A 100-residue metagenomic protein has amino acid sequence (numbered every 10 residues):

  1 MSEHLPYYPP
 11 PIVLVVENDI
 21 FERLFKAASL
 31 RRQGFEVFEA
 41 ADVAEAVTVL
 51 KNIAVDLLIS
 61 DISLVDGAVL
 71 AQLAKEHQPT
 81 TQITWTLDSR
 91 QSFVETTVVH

Functional and structural regions predicted by a protein language model:
M1-N18, R23, A27, A44 (+2 more regions): Non-catalytic signal-transmission and effector/linker regions of two-component phosphorelay proteins
P9-P10, A54-D56, H77-W85: His-Asp phosphorelay/catalytic-motif detector in bacterial-type signaling
R23, V47, G67-A68: Short, well-ordered alpha-helical microsegments
A28-L30, V49: Alpha-helical interaction/dimerization surfaces of two-component signaling modules
R32-Q33, H77: Conserved dinucleotide-binding and phosphotransfer motif residues
E39-L57, E95-V99: Acidic, metal-coordinating helix/loop segments flanking the phosphotransfer/catalytic sites of two-component signaling
I59-Q78, D88-E95: Conserved phosphotransfer microenvironments
